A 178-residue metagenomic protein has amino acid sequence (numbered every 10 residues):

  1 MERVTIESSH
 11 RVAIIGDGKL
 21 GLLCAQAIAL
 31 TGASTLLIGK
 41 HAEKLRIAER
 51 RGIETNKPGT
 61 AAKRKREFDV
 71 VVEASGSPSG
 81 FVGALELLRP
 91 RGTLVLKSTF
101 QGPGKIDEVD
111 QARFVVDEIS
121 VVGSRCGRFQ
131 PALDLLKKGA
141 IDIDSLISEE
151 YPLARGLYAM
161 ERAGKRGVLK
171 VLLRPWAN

Functional and structural regions predicted by a protein language model:
M1-T60: Mid-domain Rossmann-like dinucleotide-binding core that forms the NAD(H)/NADP(H) cofactor-binding site
S8-R11, F68, E118: Phosphate-coordination loops involved in phosphoryl transfer and adenosine-cofactor binding
A42-K44, P78, Q101-G102: Helix N-cap at the beta1-alpha1 junction of Rossmann-like dinucleotide-binding domains, i.e., the first residues
A62-V71: A short acidic, Gly/Pro-enriched loop at the edge of an enzyme's catalytic core that lines a small-molecule cofactor
V82, R128-N178: C-terminal hydrophobic helical "lid"/dimerization subdomain of Rossmann-like NAD(P)H-dependent oxidoreductases
L88-P90: Helix-to-beta-strand junctions that scaffold the AdoMet/dcAdoMet cofactor pocket in Class I SAM-dependent enzymes
G92-T93, L169: Glycine-centered, small-residue-biased loops immediately flanking beta-strands in adenine/cofactor-binding cores
T99-E118, F129-D134: Rossmann-fold NAD(P)-binding glycine/threonine-rich loop
